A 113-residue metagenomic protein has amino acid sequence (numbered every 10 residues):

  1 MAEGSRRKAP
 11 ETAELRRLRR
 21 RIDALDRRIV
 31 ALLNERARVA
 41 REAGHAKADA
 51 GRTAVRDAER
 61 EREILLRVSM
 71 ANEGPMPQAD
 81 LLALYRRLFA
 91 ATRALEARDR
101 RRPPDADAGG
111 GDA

Functional and structural regions predicted by a protein language model:
A2-A113: Domain-level signature for soluble enzymes in the chorismate/prephenate branch of the shikimate pathway
